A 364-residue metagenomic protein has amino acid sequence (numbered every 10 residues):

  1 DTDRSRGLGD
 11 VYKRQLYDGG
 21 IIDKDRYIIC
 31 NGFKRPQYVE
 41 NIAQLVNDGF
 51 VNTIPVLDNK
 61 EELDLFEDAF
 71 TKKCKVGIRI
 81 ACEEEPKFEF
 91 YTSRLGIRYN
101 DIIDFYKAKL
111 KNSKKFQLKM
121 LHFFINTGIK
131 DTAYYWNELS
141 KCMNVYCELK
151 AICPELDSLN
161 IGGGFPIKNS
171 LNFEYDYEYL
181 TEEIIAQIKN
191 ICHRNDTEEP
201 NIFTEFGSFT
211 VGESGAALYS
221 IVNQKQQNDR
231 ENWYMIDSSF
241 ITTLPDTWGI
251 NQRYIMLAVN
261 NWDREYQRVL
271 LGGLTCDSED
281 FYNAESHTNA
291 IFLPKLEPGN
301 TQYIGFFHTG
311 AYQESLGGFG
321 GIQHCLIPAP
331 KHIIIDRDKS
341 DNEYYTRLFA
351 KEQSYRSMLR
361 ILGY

Functional and structural regions predicted by a protein language model:
D1-Y12: Single conserved hydrophobic/aromatic residue that forms the stacking wall/gate of nucleotide- or nucleobase-binding
R6, K24-G32, C74-I80, C325-I327: Short hydrophobic/aromatic-enriched beta-strand-loop microsegments
D10, I78, L121, I161 (+3 more regions): Conserved, mostly hydrophobic/aromatic
L16-G19, V39-Q44, F66-F70, P86-T92 (+6 more regions): Short acidic, glycine/serine/threonine-rich loops at helix termini
I22, R35-K111: Hydrophobic, small-residue-rich alpha-helical packing segments that form membrane-like cores
K24-R26, F50-T53, K72-C74, K114-K119 (+3 more regions): Short, well-ordered coil/turn segments that N-cap beta-strands
C82-R230: Active-site loop/helix belt of alpha/beta enzymes
E183-I185, K189-Y364: Charged (often Lys/Glu-rich) extended helix/loop segments that serve as interaction or gating elements
